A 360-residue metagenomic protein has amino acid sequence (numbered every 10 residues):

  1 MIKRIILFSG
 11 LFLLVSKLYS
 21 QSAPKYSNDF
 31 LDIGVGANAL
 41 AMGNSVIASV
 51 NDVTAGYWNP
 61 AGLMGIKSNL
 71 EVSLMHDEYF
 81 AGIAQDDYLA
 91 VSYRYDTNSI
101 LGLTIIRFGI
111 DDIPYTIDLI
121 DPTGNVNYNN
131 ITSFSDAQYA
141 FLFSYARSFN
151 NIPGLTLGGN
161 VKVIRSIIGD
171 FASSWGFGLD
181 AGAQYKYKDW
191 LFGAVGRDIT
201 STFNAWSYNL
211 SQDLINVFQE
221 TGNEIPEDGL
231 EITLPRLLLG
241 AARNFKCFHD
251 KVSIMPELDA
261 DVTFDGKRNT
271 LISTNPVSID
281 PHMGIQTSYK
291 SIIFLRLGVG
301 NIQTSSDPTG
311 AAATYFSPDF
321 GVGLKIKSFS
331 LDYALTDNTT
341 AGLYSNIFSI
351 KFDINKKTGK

Functional and structural regions predicted by a protein language model:
M1-I2: N-terminal secretory signal peptides that target proteins for export/translocation
I5-L14: Sec-dependent N-terminal signal peptides
S16-S20: Sec/Tat signal peptide C-region and signal peptidase I cleavage site
Q21-K360: Subset of outer-membrane beta-barrel
